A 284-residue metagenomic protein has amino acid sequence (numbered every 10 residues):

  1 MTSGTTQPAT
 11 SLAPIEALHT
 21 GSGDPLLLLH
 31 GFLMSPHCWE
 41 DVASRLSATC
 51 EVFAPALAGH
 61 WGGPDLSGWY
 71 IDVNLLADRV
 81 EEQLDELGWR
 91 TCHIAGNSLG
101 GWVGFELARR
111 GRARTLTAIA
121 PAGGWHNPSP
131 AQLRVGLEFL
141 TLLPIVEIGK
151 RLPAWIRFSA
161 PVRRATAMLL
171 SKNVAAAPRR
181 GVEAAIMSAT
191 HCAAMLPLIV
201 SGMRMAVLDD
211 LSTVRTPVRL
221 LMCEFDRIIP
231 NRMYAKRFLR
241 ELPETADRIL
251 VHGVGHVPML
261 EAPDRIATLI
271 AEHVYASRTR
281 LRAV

Functional and structural regions predicted by a protein language model:
S11-E16, T20, F53-L99, T268: Active-site loop/oxyanion-hole signature of alpha/beta-hydrolase fold enzymes
E16-D65: Conserved HGGG/HGGXW glycine-rich cap/lid loop of the alpha/beta-hydrolase fold
C38-E40, G63-W69, N127-P130, N231-R232: Conserved catalytic-core motifs of eukaryotic protein kinase domains, centered on the activation segment
G101-G111, L116: Short glycine-enriched nucleophile-adjacent loop and the immediately C-terminal alpha-helix near the catalytic center
A113-G149: Flexible "cap/lid" loop of the alpha/beta hydrolase fold
L152-S212: Conserved alpha/beta-hydrolase catalytic His-Asp/Glu region
R215-V254: Conserved loop-alpha-helix segment in the C-terminal half of the alpha/beta-hydrolase fold that carries the catalytic
V254-A267: Catalytic histidine-centered segment of alpha/beta-hydrolase-like enzymes
